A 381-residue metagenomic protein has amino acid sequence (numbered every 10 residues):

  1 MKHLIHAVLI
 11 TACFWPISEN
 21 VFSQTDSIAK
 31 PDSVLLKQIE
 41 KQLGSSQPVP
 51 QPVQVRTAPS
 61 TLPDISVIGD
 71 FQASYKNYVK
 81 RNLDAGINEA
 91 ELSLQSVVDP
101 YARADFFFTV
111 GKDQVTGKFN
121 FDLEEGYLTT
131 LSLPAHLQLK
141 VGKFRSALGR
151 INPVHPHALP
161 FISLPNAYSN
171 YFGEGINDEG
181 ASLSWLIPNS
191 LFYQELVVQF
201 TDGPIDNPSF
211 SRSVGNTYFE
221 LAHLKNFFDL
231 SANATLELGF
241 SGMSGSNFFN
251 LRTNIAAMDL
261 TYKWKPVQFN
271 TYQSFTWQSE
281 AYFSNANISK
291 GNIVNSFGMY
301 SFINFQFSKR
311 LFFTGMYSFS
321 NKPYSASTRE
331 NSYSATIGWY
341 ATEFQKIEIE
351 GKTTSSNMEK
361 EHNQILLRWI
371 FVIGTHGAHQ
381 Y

Functional and structural regions predicted by a protein language model:
M1-S27: Bacterial Sec-dependent N-terminal signal peptides
V21-K76, A378-Y381: N-terminal periplasmic/intermembrane-space "pro-region" immediately following the signal or transit peptide
P52-D206, Y218-L221, K225-A232, F302-T314: Outer membrane beta-barrel
P63-G69, A104-F106, L137-L139, Q194-V198 (+7 more regions): Transmembrane beta-strands of outer-membrane beta-barrel proteins
Q72-Y78, T109-V115, L148, N166 (+7 more regions): Sequence/structural signature of outer-membrane beta-barrel proteins
K80-G86, V115-L123, Y171-G175, S211-T217 (+4 more regions): Replace "Gram-negative outer membrane beta-barrel proteins" with "bacterial and organellar outer membrane beta-barrel
L183, M258-L260, I337-A341, E361-Y381: Outer-membrane beta-barrel "beta-signal"
N233-P323, N331: Detector for outer-membrane/organellar transmembrane beta-barrel domains, recognizing the amphipathic beta-strand
